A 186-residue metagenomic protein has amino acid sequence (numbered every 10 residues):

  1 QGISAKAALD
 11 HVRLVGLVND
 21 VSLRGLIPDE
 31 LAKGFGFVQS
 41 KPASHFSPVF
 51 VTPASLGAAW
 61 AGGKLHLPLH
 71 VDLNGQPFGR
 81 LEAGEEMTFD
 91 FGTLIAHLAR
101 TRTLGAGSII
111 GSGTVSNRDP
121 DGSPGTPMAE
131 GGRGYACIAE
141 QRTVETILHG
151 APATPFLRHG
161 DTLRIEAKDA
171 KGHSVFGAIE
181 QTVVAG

Functional and structural regions predicted by a protein language model:
Q1-H97, T101, G125, Y135-E145 (+2 more regions): Glycine-enriched loop-and-adjacent helix/strand subsegments that border the catalytic/binding cleft of enzyme cores
G105-G160, E166-K168, I179-E180: Active-site pocket scaffolds in enzymes
S174-A178: HotDog/MaoC-like acyl-thioester-processing domains
